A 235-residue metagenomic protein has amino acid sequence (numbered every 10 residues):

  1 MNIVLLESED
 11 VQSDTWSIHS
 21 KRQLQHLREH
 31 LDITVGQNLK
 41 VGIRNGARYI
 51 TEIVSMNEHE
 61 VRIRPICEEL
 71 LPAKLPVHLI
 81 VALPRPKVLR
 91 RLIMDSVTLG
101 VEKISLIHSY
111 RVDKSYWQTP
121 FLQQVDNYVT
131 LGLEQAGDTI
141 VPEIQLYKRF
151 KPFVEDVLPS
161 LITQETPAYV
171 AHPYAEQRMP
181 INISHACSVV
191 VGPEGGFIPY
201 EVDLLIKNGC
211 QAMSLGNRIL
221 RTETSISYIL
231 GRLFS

Functional and structural regions predicted by a protein language model:
M1-E69: N-terminal positively charged helical leader segments and presequences
S17-H19, K74-H78, H185-S188, K207-L215: Glycine/charged-rich beta-loop-alpha catalytic/anionic-binding loops adjacent to active sites
L27, L89-L92, E201: Hydrophobic side chains in well-ordered alpha-helices
I43, H108-S109, H172-A175, P193 (+1 more regions): Short secondary-structure boundary segments
L70-P167: RNA substrate-binding interface of SAM-dependent RNA methyltransferases
S160, E165-V202, Q211-M213: Active-site/ligand-binding-proximal alpha/beta "capping" segment
P199-S235: Structured adenosyl-cofactor binding patch, chiefly the S-adenosyl-L-methionine
